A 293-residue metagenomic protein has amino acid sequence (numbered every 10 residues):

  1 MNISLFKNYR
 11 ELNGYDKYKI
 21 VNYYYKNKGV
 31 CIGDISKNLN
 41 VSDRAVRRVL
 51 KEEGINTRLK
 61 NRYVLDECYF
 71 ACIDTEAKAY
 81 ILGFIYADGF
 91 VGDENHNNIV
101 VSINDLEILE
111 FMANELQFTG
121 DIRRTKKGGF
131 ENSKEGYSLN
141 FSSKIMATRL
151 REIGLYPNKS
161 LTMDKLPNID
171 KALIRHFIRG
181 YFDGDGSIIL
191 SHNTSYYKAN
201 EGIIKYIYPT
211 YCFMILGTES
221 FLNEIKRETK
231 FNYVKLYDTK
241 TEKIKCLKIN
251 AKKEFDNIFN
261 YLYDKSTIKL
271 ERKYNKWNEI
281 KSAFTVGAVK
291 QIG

Functional and structural regions predicted by a protein language model:
M1-G293: Internal intein/HINT superfamily modules and their associated LAGLIDADG
